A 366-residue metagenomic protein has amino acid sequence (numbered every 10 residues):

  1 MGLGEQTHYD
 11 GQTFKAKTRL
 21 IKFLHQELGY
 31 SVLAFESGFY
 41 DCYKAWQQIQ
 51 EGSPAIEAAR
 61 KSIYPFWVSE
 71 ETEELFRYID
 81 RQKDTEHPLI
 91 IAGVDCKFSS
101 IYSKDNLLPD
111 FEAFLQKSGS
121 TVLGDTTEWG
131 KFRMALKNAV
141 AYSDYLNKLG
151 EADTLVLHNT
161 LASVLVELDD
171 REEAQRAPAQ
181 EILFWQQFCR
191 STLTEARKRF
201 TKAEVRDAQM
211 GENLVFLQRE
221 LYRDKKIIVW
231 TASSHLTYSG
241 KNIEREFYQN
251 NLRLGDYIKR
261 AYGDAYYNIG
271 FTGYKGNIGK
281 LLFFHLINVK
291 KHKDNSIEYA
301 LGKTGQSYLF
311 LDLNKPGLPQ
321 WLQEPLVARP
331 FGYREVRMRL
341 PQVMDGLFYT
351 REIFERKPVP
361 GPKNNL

Functional and structural regions predicted by a protein language model:
M1-L366: Structured catalytic-domain cores with a bias toward divalent-metal coordination
